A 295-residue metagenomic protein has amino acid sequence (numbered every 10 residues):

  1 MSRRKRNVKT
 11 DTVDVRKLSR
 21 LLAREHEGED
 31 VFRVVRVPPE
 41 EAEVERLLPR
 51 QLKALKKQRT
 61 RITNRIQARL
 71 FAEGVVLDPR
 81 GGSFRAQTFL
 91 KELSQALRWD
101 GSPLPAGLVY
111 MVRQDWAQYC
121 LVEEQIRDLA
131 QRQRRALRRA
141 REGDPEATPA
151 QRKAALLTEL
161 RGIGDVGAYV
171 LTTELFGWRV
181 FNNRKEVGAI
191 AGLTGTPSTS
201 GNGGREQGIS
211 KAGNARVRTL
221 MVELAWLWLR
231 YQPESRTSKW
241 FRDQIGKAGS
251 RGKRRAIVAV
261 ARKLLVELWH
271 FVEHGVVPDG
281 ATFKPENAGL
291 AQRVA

Functional and structural regions predicted by a protein language model:
M1-V34, F84, T88-L93, G201-A212 (+1 more regions): Short alpha-helix plus adjacent loop in nuclease-associated cores
R4, R33-Q51, G107, G204-K211 (+1 more regions): Short, solvent-exposed helix-loop connector elements
K17, L21, E25-I66: Extended, highly charged alpha-helical segments
H26-D30, I62-T63, I126-L129, G177-V180 (+2 more regions): Short helix-capping/linker segments at secondary-structure and domain boundaries
E45-L156, P285, L290-A291: Glycine-rich, often acidic, oxyanion-interacting loops/wings at catalytic, nucleic-acid, or phospho-protein interfaces
R152-K253, L290: Phosphate-backbone recognition surface of nucleic-acid-processing proteins
N202-E206, F241-A295: Low-complexity, acidic/Ser/Thr- and charged residue-rich accessory regions of DNA metabolism proteins
